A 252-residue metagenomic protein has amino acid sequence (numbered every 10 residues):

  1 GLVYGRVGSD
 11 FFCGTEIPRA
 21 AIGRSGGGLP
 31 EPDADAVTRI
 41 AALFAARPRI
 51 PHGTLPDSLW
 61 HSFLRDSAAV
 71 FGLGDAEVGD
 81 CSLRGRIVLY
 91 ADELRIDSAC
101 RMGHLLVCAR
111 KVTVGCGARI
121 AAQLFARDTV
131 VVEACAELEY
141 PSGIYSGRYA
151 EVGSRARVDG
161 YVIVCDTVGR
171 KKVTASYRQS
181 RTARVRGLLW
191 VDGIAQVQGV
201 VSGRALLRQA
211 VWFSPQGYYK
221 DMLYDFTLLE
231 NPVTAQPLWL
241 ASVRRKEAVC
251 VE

Functional and structural regions predicted by a protein language model:
G1-L59, R65, A118-I120, A126 (+1 more regions): Predominantly polar beta-repeat domains that present long G/T/S/D/N-rich surfaces used to bind, process, or adhere
P48-I96, M102-C108, V114, G187 (+1 more regions): Extracellular beta-sheet-rich ligand-binding/adhesion modules
R86-A91, R95-G147: Long, well-ordered mid-to-C-terminal structural blocks that present hydrophobic/aromatic surfaces
